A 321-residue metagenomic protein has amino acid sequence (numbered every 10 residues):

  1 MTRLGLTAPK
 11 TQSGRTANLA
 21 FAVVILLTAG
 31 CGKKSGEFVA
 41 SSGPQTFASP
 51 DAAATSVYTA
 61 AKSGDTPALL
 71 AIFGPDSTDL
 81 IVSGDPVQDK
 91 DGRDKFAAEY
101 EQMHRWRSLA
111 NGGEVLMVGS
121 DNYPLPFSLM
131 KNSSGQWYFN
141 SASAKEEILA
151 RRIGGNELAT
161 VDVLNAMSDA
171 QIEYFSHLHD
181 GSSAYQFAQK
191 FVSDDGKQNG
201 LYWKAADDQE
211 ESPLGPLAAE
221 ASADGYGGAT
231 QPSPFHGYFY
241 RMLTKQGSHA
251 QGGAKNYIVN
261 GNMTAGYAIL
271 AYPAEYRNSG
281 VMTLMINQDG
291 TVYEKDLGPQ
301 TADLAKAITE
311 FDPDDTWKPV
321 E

Functional and structural regions predicted by a protein language model:
M1-G14: N-terminal secretory signal peptides that target proteins for export/translocation
L27-G30: C-terminal motif of bacterial Sec signal peptides marking the signal peptidase cleavage site
G32-A40: Bacterial lipoprotein signal-peptidase II cleavage site
K33-K34, E114-L158, D162-N165, T291-K295: Short beta-strand edge/turn micro-motifs at domain boundaries
S49-A61, T160-E173: Short, aromatic-enriched amphipathic alpha-helices that serve as compact interaction elements
D65-S77, A184-F191: Short, well-ordered alpha-helical segments enriched in acidic and aromatic residues
S77-L125, A229, S233-H236, R241 (+2 more regions): Surface-exposed, charged secondary-structure patches
Y174-N278: Flexible, glycine-rich surface segments
